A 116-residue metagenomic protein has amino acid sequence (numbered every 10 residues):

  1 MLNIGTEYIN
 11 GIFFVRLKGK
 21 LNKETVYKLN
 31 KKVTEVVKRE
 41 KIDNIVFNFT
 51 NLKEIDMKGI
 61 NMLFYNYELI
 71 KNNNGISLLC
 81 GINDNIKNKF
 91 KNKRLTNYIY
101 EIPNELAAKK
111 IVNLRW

Functional and structural regions predicted by a protein language model:
M1-N3, N113-L114: Non-catalytic signal-transmission and effector/linker regions of two-component phosphorelay proteins
L2-K31, F49-T50: STAS-typified acidic loop motif
K23-I99: Amphipathic alpha-helical interaction surfaces in cytosolic regulatory modules
Y98-A107: Short acidic-hydrophobic, aromatic-tinged amphipathic segments that line or gate anion-handling sites
L106, K110-W116: Short acidic DE-rich linear segments
